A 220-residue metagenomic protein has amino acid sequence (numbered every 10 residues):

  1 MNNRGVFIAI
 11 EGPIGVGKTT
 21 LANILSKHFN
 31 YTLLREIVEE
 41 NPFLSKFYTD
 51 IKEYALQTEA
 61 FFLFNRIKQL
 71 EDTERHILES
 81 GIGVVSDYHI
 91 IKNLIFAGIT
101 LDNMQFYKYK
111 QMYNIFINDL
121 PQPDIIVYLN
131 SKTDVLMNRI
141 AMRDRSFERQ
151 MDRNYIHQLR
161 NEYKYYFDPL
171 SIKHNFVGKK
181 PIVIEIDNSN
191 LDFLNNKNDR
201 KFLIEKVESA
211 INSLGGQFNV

Functional and structural regions predicted by a protein language model:
I10: Hydrophobic anchor at the beta1->P-loop junction of P-loop NTPases
P13: P-loop (Walker A) phosphate-binding loop of NTP-binding proteins
K18: Conserved lysine of the Walker
L21-A22: Post-Walker A alpha-helix
K27-N65: Conserved substrate/cofactor phosphate-moiety recognition/catalytic segment in nucleotide-dependent phosphotransferases
T58-P121: Glycine-rich phosphate-binding loop used to anchor ATP phosphates in small-molecule kinases, encompassing both
N93-K164: A glycine- and Lys/Arg-enriched "phosphate-lid" helix/loop adjacent to the NTP-binding pocket of small-molecule kinases
A141-R149, N154-V220: NTP-dependent small-molecule kinase module
